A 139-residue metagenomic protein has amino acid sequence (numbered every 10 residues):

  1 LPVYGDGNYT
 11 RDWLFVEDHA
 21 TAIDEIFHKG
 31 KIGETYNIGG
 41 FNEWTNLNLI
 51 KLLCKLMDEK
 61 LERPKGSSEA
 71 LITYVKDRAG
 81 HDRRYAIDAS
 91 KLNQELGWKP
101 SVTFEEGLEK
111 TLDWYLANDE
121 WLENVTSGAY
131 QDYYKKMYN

Functional and structural regions predicted by a protein language model:
L1-N139: C-terminal substrate-binding subdomain of Rossmann-fold SDR/epimerase-dehydratase oxidoreductases
